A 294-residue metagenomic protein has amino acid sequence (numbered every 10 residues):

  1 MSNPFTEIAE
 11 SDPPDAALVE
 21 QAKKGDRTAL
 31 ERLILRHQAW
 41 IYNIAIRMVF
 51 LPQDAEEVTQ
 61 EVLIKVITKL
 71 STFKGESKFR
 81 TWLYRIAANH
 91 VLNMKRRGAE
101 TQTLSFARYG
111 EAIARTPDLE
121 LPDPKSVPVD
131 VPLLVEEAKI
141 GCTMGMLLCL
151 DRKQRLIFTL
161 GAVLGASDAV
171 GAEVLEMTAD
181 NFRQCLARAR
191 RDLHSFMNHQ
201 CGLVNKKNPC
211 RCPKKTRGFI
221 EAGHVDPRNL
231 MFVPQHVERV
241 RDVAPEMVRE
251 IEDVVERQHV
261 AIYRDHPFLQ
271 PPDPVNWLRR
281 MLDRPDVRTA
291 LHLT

Functional and structural regions predicted by a protein language model:
M1-E20, R32, Q102-L156, A166-Q184 (+1 more regions): Intrinsic, short, N-terminal disordered tails of RNA polymerase sigma-factor systems
S2-I8, K23-R32, Y42-E61, T178-A179: Short, charged helix-capping/linker segments at alpha-helix termini
K23-K24, M48-L51, L63-K78, R97-A99: Sigma70-family region 2
I34-P52, K69, K95, C149: Amphipathic, Lys/Arg- and hydrophobic-enriched alpha-helical face
L35, I44, L156-G161, A166: Short alpha-helical segment immediately N-terminal to, or the first helix within, an HTH/HTH-like DNA-binding domain
N43, E57-I64, S77-N89: Structural recognition of an alpha-helix C-terminal capping motif at a helix-to-coil junction
S71-G75, A88-F106, H194-S195, H199: Arg/Lys-rich amphipathic alpha helix in sigma70-family domain 2
